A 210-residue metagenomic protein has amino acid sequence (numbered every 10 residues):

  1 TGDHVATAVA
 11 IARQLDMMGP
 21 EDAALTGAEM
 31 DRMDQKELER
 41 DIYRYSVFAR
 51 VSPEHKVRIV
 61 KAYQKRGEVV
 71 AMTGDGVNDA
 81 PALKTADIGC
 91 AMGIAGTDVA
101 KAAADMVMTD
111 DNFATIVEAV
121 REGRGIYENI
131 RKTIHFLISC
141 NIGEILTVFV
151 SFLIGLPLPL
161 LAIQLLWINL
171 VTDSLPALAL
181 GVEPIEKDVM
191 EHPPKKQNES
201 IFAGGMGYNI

Functional and structural regions predicted by a protein language model:
T1-A10, V70: Substrate-recognition element of Asp-dependent hydrolases with the DxDx(T/V) motif
L15, G19-M72, A86, A91-I210: Membrane-embedded transport module
L83: Basic, alpha-helical nucleic-acid-binding regions used in initiation and control of genome expression
